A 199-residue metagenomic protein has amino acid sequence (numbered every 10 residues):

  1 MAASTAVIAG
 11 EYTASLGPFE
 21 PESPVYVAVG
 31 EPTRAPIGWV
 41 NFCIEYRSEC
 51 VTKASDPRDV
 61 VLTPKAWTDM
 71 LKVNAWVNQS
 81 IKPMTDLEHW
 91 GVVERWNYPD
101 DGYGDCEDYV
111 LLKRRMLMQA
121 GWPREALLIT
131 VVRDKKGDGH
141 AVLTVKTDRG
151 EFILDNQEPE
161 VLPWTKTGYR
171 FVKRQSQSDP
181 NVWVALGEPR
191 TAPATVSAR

Functional and structural regions predicted by a protein language model:
S4-A6: N-terminal signal peptide c-region/cleavage motif recognized by signal peptidases
I8-R199: A structural boundary/capping signal
